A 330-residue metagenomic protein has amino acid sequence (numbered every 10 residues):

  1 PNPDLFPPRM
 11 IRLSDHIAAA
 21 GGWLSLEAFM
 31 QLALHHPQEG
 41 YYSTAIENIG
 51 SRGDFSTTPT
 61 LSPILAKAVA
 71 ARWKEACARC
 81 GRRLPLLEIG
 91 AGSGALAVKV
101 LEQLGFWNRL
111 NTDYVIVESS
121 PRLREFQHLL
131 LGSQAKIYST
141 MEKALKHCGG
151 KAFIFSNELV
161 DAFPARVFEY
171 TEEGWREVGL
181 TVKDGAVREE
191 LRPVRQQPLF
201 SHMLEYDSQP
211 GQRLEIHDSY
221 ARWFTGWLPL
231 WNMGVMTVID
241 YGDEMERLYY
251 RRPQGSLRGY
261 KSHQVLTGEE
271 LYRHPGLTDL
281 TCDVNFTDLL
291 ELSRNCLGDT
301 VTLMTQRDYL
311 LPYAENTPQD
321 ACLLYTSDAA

Functional and structural regions predicted by a protein language model:
N2, Y325-A330: Conserved small/polar residues in nucleotide/adenosyl-binding loops
F6-I89, S93-K151, F168, D308-L311 (+1 more regions): Rossmann-like AdoMet
Y42, F163-A165, E246-R247: Short helix/loop capping segments that flank catalytic or ligand/cofactor-binding pockets
G90, S120, L159, G242 (+1 more regions): Anionic group-transfer/hydrolysis microenvironments
K151-A152, G234: Conserved acidic residues
F155-P198, P253-S262: A mobile, often basic/glycine-rich helix-loop segment that functions as the active-site lid/recognition loop
L199-S327: Long, Lys/Arg- and hydrophobic-enriched amphipathic alpha-helices
